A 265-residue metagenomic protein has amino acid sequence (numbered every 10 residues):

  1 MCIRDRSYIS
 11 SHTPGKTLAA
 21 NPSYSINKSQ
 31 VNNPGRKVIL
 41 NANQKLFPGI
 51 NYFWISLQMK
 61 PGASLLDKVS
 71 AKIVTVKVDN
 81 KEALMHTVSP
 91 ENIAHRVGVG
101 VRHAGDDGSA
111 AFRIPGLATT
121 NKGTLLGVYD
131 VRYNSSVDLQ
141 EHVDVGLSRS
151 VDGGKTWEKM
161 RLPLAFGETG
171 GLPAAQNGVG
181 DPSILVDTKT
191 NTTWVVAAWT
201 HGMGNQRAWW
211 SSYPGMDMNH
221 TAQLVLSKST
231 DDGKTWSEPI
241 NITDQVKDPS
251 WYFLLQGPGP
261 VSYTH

Functional and structural regions predicted by a protein language model:
M1-D5, T264-H265: Conserved small/polar residues in nucleotide/adenosyl-binding loops
R4-R96: Exposed, polar/acidic Ser/Thr-rich sequence context and nearby capping/turn residues that mark flexible linkers
V31, G49-F53, Q58, T87-Y263: Asp-box/BNR beta-propeller blade signature and adjacent active/binding-site loops in extracellular glycan-interacting
